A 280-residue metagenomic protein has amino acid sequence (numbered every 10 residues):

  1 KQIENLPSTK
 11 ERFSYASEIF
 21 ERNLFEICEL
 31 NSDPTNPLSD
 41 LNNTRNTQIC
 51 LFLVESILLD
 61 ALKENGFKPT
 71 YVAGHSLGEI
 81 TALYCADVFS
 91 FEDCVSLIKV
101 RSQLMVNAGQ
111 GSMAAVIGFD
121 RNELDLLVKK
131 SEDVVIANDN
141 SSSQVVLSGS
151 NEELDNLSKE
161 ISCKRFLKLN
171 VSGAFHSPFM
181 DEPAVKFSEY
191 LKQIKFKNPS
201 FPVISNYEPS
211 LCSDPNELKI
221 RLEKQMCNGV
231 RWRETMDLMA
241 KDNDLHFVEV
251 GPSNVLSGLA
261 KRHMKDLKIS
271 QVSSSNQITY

Functional and structural regions predicted by a protein language model:
K1-K129, R165, L169, H246-N276: FabD-like malonyl-/acyl-CoA
S17-L24, L30-P34, A86-N228: Alpha/beta catalytic cores of group-transfer enzymes, especially the acyltransferase/condensing modules of polyketide
S56-K63, S102, S188, K192 (+1 more regions): Generic structural signal for well-ordered alpha-helical scaffold segments
F67, N198-P199, D242: Structured loop/turn residues at beta-strand edges in well-structured enzyme cores
P178-F179, Q277-Y280: Short, charged, surface-exposed secondary-structure boundary motifs
V185, N216, I220, D237 (+1 more regions): A generic structural signal for well-ordered alpha-helical surface patches
C227-D244: A short, acidic, amphipathic alpha-helical segment used as a generic capping/interface helix at domain edges
